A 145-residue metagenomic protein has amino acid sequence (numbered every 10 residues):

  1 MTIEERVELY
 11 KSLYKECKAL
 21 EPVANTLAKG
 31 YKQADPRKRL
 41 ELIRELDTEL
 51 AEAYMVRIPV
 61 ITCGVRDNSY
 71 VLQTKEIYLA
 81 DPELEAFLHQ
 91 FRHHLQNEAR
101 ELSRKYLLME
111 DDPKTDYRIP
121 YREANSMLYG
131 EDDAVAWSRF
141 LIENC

Functional and structural regions predicted by a protein language model:
M1-A19, A24: N-terminal low-structure segments adjacent to metalloprotease catalytic domains across cellular compartments
T2-I3, V7-Y10, C63, D67-L72 (+1 more regions): Active-site-proximal or metal-binding-adjacent scaffold patches in catalytic folds
C17, A24, R44-D47, E52 (+1 more regions): Basic/hydrophobic alpha-helical interface regions
L20, A99-L107: Internal, charge-rich low-complexity segments
Y31, R39, D47, V56 (+2 more regions): Metalloprotease/metallohydrolase-associated module, dominated by Zn2+-dependent proteases
E49-D81: Catalytic zinc-binding patch centered on the HExxH motif and its immediate surroundings that defines zinc-dependent
E85-E98: Active-site recognition of the HExxH zinc-binding catalytic motif
